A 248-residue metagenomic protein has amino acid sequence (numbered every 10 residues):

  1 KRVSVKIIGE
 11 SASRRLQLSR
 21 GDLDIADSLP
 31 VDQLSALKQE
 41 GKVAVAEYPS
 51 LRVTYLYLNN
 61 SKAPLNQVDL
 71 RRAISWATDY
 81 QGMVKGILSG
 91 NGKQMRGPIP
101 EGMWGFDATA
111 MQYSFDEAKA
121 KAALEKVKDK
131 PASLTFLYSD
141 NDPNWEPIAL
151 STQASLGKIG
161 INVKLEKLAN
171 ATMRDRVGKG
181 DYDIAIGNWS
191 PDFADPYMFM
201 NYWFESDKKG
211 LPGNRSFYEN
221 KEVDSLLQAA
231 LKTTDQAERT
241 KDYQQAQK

Functional and structural regions predicted by a protein language model:
K1-A36, Q153, N162-K164: Ligand-site clamp/hinge motif
R2, I7, P49-A63, Y138-D140 (+2 more regions): Well-structured core secondary-structure elements of compact alpha/beta domains
S11, D27-Q33, L51, Y80 (+3 more regions): Beta->alpha turn/N-cap motifs
R14-R15, L23, L34, L70 (+3 more regions): Short, hydrophobic alpha-helical packing/hinge segments within bilobed ligand-binding/sensory domains
S35-E47, K179-Y182, D195-P212: Ligand-binding "clamshell"
N66-A154, E219, S225-L226, Q245: Append "and occasionally in soluble cytosolic enzymes with long acidic Gly/Pro-rich linkers
E125-P191, Q236: Ligand/substrate-recognition segments at binding pockets and active sites
K158, N162-M173, N201-K248: Extracytoplasmic/peripheral linker and loop segments enriched in polar/acidic and small residues with frequent Thr/Pro
